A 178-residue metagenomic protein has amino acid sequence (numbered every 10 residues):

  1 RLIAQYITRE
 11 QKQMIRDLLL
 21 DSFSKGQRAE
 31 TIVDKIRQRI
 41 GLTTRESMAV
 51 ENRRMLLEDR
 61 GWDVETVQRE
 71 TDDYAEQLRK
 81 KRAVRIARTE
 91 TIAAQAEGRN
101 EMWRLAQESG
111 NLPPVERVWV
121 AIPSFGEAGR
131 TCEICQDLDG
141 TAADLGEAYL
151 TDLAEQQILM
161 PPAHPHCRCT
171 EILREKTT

Functional and structural regions predicted by a protein language model:
R1-H164, I172-T178: Domain-core detector
